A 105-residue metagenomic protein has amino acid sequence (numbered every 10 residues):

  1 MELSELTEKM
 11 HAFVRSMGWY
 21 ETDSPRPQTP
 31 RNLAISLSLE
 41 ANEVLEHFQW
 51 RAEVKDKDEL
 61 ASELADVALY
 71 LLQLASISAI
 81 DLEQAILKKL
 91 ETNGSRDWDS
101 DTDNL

Functional and structural regions predicted by a protein language model:
M1-L64, A68-L105: Flexible "arm" and connector segments at domain edges
